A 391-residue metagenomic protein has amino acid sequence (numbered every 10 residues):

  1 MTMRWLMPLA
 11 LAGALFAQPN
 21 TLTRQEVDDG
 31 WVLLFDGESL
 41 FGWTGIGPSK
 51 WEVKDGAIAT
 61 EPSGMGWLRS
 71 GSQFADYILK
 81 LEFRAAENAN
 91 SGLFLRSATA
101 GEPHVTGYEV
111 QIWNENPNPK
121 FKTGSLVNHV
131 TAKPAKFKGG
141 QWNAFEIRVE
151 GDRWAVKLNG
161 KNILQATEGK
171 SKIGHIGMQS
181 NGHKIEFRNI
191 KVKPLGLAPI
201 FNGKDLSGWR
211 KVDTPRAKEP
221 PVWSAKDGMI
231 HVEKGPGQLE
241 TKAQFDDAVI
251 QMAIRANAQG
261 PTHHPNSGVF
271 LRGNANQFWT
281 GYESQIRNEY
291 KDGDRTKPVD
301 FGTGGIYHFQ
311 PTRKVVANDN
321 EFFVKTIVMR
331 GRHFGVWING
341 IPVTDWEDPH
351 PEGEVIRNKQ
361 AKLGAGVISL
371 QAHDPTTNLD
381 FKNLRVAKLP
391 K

Functional and structural regions predicted by a protein language model:
T2-L9: Sec-dependent signal peptide recognition, specifically the positively charged N-region followed immediately by
L9-A17: Hydrophobic h-region of N-terminal signal peptides that target proteins for export in Gram-negative bacteria
Q18-K391: Carbohydrate-interacting regions of secretory-pathway proteins
